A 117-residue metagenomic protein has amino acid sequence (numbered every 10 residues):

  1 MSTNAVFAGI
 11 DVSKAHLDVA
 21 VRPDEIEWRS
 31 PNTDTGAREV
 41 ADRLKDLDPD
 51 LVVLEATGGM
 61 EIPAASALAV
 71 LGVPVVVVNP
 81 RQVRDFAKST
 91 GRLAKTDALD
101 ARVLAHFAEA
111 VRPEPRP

Functional and structural regions predicted by a protein language model:
M1-P117: Phosphate- and other anionic-substrate recognition elements at nucleic-acid/protein interfaces
